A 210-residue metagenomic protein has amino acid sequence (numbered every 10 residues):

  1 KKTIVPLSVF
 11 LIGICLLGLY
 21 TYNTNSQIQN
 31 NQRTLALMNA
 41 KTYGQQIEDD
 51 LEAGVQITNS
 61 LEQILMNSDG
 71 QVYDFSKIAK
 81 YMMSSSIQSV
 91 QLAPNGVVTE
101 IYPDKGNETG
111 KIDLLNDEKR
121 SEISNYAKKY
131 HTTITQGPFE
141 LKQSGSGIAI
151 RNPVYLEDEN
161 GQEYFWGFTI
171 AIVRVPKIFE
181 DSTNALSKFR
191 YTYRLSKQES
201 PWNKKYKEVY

Functional and structural regions predicted by a protein language model:
K2, P6-G70: Juxtamembrane extracytoplasmic/periplasmic/luminal helical "stalk" adjacent to the first N-terminal
L37, N67-Y210: Intrinsically disordered, low-complexity polar/acidic regions
